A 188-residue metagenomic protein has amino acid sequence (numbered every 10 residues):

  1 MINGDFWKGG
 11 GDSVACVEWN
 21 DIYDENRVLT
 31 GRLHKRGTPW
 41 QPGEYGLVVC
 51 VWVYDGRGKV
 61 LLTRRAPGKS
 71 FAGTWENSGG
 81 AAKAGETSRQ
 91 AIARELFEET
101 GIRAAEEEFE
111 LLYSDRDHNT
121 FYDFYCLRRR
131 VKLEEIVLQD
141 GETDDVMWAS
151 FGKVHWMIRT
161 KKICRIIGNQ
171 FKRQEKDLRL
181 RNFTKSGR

Functional and structural regions predicted by a protein language model:
W7-C50, Y54-G56: Acidic, metal-coordinating catalytic segment for phosphate/diphosphate chemistry, firing primarily on the Nudix
I22, V53, L62, C126-L127 (+1 more regions): Conserved hydrophobic "DFG−1" position in protein kinase catalytic cores
Q41-G43, F71-E76, M147: A short, polar/proline- and glycine-enriched secondary-structure boundary/capping micro-motif
V48-G79: A glycine-rich, hydrophobic loop/mini-helix early in the fold
A81-I163: Unchanged
C164-R188: Charged phosphate-binding loop/patch that engages nucleotide di/tri-phosphates or the phosphate backbone of nucleic
